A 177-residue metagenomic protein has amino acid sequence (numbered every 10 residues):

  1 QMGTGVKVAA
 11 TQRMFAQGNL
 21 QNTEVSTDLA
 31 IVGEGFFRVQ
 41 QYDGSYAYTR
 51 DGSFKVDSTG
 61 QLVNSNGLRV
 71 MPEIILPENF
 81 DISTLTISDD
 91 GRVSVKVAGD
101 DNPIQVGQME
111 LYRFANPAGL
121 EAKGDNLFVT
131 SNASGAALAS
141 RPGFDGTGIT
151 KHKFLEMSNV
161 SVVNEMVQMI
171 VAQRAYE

Functional and structural regions predicted by a protein language model:
Q1-E177: Amphipathic alpha-helical polymerization modules
